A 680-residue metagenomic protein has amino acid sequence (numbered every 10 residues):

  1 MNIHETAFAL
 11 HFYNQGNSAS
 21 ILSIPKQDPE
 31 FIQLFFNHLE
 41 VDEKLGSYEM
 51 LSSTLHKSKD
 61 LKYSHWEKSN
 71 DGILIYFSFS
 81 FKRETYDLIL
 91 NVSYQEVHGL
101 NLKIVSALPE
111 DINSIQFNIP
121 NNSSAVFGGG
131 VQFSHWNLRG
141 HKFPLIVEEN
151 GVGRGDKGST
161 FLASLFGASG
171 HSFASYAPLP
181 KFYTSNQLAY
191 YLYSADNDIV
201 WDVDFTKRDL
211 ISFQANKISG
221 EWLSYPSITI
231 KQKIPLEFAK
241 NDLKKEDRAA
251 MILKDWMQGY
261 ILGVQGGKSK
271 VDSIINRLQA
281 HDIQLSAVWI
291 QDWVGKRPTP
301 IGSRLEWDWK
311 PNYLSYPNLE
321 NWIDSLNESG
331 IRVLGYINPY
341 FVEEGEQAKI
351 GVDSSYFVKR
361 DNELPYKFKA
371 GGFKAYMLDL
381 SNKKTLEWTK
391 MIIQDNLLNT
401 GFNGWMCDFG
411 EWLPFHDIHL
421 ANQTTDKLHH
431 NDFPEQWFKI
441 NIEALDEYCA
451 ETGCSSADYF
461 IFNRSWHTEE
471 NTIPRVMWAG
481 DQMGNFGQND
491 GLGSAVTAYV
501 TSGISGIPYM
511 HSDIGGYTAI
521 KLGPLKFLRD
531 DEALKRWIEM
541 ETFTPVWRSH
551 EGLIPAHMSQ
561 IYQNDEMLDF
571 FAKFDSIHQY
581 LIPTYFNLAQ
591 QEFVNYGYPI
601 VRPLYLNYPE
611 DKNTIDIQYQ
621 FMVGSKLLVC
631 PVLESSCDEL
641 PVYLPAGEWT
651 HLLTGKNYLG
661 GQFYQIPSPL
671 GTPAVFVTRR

Functional and structural regions predicted by a protein language model:
N2-L253, G263-K268, I275-A280, S465-H467 (+2 more regions): Catalytic and substrate-binding clefts that recognize carbohydrates or anionic sugar/phosphate headgroups
L90, G167-G170, A177-L179, E246-R248 (+11 more regions): Generic recognition of flexible, low-complexity loop/linker segments
I104, K181, L278, L326 (+7 more regions): Conserved structural-core and active-site-/substrate-pathway-adjacent residues in large, well-folded domains of enzymes
I112-N113, Y190-Y193, I199-V203, P298 (+9 more regions): Short helix/loop capping segments that flank catalytic or ligand/cofactor-binding pockets
K142, E149, Q284-F571, N607-P609 (+1 more regions): Aromatic- and carboxylate-enriched substrate-binding clefts and catalytic-loop regions of carbohydrate-active enzymes
N186-L188, A195-N197, Q265-G267, G295 (+12 more regions): Short, glycine-/Ser/Thr-/acidic-enriched flexible segments
E246-I261, L364-M377: N-terminal small/glycine-rich loop or linker at the start of catalytic domains across soluble metabolic enzymes
H281-D282, S325, S329-G330, E443-S455 (+2 more regions): Carbohydrate-binding surfaces of carbohydrate-active enzymes
